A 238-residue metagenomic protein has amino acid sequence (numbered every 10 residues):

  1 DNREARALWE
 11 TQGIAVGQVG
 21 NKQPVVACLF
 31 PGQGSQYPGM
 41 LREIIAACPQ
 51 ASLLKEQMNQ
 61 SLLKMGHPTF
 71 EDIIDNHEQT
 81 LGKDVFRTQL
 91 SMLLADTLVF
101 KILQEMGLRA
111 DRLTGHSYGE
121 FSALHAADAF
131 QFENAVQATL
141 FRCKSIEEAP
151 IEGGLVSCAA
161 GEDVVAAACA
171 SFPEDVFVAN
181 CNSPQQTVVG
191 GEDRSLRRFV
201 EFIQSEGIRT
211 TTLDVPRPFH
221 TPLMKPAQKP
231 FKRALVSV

Functional and structural regions predicted by a protein language model:
D1-E43, Q79, T97-K101, E105 (+3 more regions): Short, low-complexity connector segments at domain boundaries
A15, V19-K22, P68, D84 (+1 more regions): Compositionally biased, intrinsically disordered low-complexity regions
V25, L29-D75, L90: Active-site machinery of serine-nucleophile hydrolases
L53-E56, M65, I74-V238: Acyltransferase
